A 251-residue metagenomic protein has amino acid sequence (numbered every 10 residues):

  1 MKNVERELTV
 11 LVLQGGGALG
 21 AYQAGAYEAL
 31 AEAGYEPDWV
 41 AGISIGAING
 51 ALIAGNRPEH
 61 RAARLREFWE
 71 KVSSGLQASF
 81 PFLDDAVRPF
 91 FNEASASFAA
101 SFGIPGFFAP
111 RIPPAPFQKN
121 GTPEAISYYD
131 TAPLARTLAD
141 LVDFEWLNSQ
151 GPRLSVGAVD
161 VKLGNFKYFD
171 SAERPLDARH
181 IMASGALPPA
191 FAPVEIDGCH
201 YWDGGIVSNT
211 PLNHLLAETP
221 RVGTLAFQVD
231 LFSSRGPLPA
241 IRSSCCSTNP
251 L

Functional and structural regions predicted by a protein language model:
E5-V10, G17-I126, A132, L138 (+2 more regions): Patatin-like phospholipase
G15-G16, I43-I45, G205, F232: A short acidic Gly-Thr/Ser loop motif
V40-A41, Q228-D230: Short internal beta-strands
G55, S233-S234: Residue-level marker for beta-strand->alpha-helix junctions and adjacent short loops that shape enzyme
A115-T224, Q228-V229, R235-T248: Active-site gating loop/helix substructures
L251: Catalytic phosphate-donor-binding core of small-molecule kinases
